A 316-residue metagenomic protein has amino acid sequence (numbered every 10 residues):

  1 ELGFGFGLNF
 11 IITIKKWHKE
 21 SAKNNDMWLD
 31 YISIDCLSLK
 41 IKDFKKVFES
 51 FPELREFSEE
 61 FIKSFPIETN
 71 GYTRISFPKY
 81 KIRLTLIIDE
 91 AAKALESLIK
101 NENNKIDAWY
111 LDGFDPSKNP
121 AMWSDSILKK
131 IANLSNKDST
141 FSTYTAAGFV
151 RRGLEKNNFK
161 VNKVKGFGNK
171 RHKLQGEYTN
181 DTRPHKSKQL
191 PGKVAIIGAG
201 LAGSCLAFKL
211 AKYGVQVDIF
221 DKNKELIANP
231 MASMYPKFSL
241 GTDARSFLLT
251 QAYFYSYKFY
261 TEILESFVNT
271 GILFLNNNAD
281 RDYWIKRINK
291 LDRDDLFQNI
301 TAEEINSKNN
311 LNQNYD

Functional and structural regions predicted by a protein language model:
L2-L8, T145-A146, A199-L201: Class I SAM-dependent methyltransferase "Motif I" SAM/SAH-binding loop
L2-N104, D125: The AdoMet/dcAdoMet-binding core of the Class I SAM-like
A108, D138-T145: Conserved beta-strand signature within the Rossmann-like core of class I S-adenosyl-L-methionine
S124-K137: A short glycine-rich, Lys/Arg-flanked "PGG" loop and its adjoining helix->strand segment in the class I
A147-L190: Class I S-adenosyl-L-methionine
P191-D218: N-terminal Rossmann-like FAD-binding beta1-loop-alpha1 element of flavoenzymes
K212-P230: Glycine-rich FAD pyrophosphate-binding loop
M231-N310: Dinucleotide-binding Rossmann-like beta1-alpha1 core, especially the glycine-rich loop that anchors the ADP
